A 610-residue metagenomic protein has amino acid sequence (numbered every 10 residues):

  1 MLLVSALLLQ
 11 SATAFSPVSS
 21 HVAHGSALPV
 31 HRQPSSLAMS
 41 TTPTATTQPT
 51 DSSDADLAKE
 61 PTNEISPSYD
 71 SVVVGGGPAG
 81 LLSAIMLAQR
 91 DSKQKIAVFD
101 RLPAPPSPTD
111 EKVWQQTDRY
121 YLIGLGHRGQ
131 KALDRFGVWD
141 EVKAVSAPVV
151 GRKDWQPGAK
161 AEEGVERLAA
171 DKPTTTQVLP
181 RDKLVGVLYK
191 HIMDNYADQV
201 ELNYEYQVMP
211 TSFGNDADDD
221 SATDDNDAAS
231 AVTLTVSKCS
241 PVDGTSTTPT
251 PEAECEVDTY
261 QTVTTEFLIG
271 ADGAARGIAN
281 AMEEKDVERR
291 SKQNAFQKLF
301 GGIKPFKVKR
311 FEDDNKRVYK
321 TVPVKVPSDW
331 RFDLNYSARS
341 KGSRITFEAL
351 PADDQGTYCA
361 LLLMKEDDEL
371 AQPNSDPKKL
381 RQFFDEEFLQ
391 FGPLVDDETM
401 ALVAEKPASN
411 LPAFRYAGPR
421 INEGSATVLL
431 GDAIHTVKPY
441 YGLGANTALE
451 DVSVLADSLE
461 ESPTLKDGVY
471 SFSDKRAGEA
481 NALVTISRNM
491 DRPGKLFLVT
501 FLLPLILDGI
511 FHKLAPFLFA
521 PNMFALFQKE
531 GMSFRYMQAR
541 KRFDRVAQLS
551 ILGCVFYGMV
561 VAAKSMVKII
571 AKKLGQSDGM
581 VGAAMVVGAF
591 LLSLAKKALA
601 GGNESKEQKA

Functional and structural regions predicted by a protein language model:
M1-A27: N-terminal chloroplast transit peptides
P61-A79, A97: Beta1/beta-strand and adjacent pyrophosphate-binding region of the FAD-binding site in flavoprotein oxidoreductases
V73, P78, A84, G270 (+2 more regions): Conserved mid-domain beta->alpha element of the FAD-binding
A88-D118: Glycine-rich FAD pyrophosphate-binding loop
S107-M193: Active-site-adjacent segment of FAD-dependent monooxygenases/related oxidoreductases
Y204-V232, C239-P241: A conserved short coil-to-beta-strand element within the FAD-binding core of flavoproteins
S240-D243, P249-E254, D258-L411, A417-G418 (+1 more regions): Conserved FAD-binding catalytic core of PHBH/FMO-like flavoproteins
M400-A401, Y441, D457-A610: C-terminal helical "tail/cap" subdomain of flavin- and related membrane-associated enzymes
